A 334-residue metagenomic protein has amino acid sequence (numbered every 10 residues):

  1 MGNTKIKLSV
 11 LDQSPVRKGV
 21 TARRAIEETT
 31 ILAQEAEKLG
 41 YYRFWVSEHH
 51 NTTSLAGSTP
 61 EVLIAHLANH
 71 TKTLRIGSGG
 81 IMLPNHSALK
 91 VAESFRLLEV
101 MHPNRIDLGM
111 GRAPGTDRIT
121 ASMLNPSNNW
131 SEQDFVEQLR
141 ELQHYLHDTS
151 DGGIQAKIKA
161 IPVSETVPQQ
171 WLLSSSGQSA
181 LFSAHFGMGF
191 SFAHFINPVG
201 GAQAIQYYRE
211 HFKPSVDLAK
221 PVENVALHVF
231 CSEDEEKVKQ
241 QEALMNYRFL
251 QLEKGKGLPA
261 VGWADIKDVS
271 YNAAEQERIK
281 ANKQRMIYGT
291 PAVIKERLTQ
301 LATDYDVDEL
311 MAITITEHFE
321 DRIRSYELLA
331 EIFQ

Functional and structural regions predicted by a protein language model:
M1-T71: N-terminal beta1-alpha1-beta2 module of alpha/beta enzyme domains
G2-N3, I64-K72, E99-R105, A184-H185 (+2 more regions): Acidic (Asp/Glu)-rich catalytic clusters
N3, K7-A22, N85-S150, F190: Flexible, glycine-rich active-site loops centered on histidine and acidic residues that chelate a metal or position
L8, G40, E48, L67 (+5 more regions): Conserved, mostly hydrophobic/aromatic
L8-D12, F44-V46, I76-S78, I106-M110 (+4 more regions): Hydrophobic faces of well-ordered beta-strands that scaffold small-molecule active sites in alpha/beta enzyme cores
D12-E27, I81-A88, S164-S174, N282-T290: Active-site mouth loops of central-metabolism enzymes
N129-K159, G200-Y305: An alpha-helical appendage that flanks or caps ligand/catalytic pockets
Q178-V199, I205: A conserved active-site cap/scaffold subdomain adjacent to cofactor or substrate pockets
